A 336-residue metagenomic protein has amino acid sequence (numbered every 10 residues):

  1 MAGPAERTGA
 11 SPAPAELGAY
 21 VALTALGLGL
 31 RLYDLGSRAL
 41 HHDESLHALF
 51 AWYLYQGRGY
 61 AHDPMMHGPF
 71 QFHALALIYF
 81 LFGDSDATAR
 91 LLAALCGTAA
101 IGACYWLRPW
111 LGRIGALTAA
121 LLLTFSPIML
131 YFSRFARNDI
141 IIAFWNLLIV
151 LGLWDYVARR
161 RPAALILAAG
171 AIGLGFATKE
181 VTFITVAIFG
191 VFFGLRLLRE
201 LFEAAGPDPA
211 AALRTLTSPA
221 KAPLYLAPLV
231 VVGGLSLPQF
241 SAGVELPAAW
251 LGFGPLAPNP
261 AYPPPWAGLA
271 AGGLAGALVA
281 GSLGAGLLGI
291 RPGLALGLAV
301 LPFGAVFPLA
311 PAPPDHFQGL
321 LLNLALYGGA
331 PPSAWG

Functional and structural regions predicted by a protein language model:
M1-L296, F303-G336: Membrane-integral, polyisoprenol-dependent glycosyltransferases of the GT-C/oligosaccharyltransferase superfamily
